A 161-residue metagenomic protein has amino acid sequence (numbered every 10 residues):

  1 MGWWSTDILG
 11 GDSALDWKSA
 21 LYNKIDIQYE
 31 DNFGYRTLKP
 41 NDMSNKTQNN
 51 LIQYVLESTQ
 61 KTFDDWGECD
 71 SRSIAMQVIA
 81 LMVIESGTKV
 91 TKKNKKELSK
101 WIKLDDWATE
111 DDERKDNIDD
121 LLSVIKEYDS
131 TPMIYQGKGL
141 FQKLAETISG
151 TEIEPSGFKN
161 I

Functional and structural regions predicted by a protein language model:
M1-N23: Short, extreme N-terminal segment that most often corresponds to the first beta-strand
G2-S5, E30-N41, D70-E85, I118-S123: Amphipathic alpha-helical elements of HEAT/ARM-like alpha-solenoid repeat scaffolds that form extended
S19-Y54: Amphipathic, membrane-active segments
T47-C69, D120-E127: Acidic, Ser/Thr- and Gly/Pro-rich intrinsically disordered linkers and low-complexity segments that flank or connect
S58-C69, W101-D116: Helix-loop junctions that connect tandem helical modules in alpha-solenoid scaffolds
F63-C69, T88-K89, M133-I134: Charged, low-complexity interaction regions
N94-I102: Alpha-helical repeat scaffolds
D105-I161: Eukaryote-biased recognition of C-terminal alpha-helical segments
